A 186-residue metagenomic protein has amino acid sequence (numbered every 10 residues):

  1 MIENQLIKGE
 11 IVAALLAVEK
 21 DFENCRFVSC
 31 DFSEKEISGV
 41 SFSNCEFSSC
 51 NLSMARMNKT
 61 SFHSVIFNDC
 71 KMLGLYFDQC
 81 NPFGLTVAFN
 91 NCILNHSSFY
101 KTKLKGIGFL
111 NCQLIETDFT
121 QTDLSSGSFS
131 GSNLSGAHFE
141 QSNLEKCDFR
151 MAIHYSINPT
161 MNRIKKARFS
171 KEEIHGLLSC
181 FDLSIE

Functional and structural regions predicted by a protein language model:
M1-E186: Tandem repeat scaffolds
